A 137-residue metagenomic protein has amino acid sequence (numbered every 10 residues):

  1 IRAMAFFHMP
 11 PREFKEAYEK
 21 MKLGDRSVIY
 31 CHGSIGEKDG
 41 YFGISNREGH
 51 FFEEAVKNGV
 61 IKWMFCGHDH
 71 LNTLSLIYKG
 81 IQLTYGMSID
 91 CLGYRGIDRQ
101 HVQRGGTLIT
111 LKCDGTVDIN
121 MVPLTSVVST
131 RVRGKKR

Functional and structural regions predicted by a protein language model:
I1-G67: His/acidic metal-ligating clusters that form di-metal
H50-N58, N72-R137: Binuclear metal-dependent phosphoesterase catalytic core
